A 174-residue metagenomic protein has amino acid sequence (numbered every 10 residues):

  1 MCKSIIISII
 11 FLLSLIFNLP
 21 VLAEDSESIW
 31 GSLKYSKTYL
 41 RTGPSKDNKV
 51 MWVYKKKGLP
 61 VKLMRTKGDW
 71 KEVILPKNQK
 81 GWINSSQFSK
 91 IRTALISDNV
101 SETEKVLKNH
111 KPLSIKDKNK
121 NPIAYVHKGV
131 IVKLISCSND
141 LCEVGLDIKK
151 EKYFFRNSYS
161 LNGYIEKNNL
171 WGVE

Functional and structural regions predicted by a protein language model:
M1-I6: Positively charged n-region of N-terminal signal peptides that target proteins for export
I7-I16: Bacterial N-terminal signal peptides
N18-A23: Sec/Tat signal peptide C-region and signal peptidase I cleavage site
E24-S28, S32, S45, V53 (+5 more regions): Boundary regions of SH3-family modules and the immediately adjacent low-complexity/disordered segments in eukaryotic
L40, P112-I115: Bulky hydrophobic/aromatic "packing anchor" residues in well-ordered structure
V50-M51, N121-P122: Short, conserved secondary-structure segments in the cores of folded domains
